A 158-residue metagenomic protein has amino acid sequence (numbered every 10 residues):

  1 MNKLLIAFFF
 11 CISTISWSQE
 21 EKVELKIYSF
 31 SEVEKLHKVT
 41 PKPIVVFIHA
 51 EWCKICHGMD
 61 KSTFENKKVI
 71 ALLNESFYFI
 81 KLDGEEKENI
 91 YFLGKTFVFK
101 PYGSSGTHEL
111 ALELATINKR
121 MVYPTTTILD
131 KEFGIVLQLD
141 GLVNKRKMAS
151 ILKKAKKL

Functional and structural regions predicted by a protein language model:
M1-E21: Bacterial Sec-dependent N-terminal signal peptides
A7, T40, E75-S76: Structured helix-beta-strand junction loops
K26-I44, A111: A short beta-strand-turn-helix
T40-K54: Short active-site neighborhood of thiol/selenol oxidoreductases, capturing the structured segment around
E51-G58, T125-T127: C-type cytochrome heme c attachment motif
H57-L72: Typically the conserved alpha-helix immediately C-terminal to a functionally engaged Cys/Sec in thioredoxin-like
K68-V69, N74-I135, K154-A155: Thioredoxin-like thiol-disulfide oxidoreductase module
D130-L158: Thiol-/selenol-based redox modules, centered on thioredoxin-like and closely related oxidoreductase domains
